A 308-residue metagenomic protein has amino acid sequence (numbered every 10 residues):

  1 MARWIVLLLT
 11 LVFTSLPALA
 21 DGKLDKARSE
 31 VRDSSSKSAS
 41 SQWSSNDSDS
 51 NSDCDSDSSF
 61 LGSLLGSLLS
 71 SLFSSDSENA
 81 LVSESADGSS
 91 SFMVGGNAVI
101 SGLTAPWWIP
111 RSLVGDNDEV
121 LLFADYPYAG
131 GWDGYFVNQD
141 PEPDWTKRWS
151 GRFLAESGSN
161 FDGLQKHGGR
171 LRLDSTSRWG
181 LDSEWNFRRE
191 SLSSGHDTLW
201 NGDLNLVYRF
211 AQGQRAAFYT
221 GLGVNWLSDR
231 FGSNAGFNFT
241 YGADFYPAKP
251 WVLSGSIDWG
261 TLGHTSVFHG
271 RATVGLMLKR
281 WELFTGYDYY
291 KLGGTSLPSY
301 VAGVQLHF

Functional and structural regions predicted by a protein language model:
W4-V12: Sec-dependent N-terminal signal peptides
S15-P17: N-terminal signal peptide c-region/cleavage motif recognized by signal peptidases
A20-S175, W179: Short glycine/proline- and aromatic-enriched beta-strand/turn motifs that initiate or cap beta-hairpins
G158-F210: Glycine- and aromatic-enriched membrane insertion/assembly motifs of diderm outer-membrane and organelle channel
L171-S175, Y208-F210, A243-F245, V274-L278 (+2 more regions): Residue-level signature of outer-membrane beta-barrel architecture
S177-S183, G213-F218, K249-G255, L276-T285: Repeated loop/turn-to-beta-strand initiation elements of outer-membrane beta-barrel proteins
W185-L204, T220-N234, W259-F308: Outer-membrane beta-barrel translocator/channel fold
R215-V252: Histidine/lysine/aspartate-rich catalytic loop segments that bind and position anionic ligands
